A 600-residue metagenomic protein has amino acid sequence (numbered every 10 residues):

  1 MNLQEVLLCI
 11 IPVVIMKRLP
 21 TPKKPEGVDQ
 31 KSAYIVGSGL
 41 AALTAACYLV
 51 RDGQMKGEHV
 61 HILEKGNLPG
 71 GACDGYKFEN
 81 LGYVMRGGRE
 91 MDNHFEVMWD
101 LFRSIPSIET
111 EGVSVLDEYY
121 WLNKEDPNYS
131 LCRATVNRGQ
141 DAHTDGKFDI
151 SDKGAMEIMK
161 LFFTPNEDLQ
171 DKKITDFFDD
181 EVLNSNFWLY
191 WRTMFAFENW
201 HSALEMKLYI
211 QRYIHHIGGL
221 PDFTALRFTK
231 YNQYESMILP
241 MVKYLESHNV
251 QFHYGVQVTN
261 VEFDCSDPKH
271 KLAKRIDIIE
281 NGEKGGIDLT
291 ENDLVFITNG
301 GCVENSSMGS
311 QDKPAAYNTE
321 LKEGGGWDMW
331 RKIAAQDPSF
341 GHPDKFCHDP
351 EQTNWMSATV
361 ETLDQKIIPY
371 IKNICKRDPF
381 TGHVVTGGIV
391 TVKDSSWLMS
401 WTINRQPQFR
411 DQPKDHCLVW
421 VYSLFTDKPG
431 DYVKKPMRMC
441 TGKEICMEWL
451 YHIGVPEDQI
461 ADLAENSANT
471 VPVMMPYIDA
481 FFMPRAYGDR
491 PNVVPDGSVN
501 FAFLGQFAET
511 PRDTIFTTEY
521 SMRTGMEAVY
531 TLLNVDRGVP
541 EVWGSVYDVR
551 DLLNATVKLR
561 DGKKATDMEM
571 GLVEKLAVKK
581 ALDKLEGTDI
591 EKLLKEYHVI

Functional and structural regions predicted by a protein language model:
N2-A33, R51-G57, L559-T566, L572-I600: Extreme N-terminal leader/targeting segments of oxidoreductases
G37-G39: Glycine-rich Rossmann-fold phosphate-binding loop(s) that bind the pyrophosphate of adenine dinucleotide cofactors
A42: N-terminal Rossmann-fold NAD(P) dinucleotide-binding loop
V50-Y76: Glycine-rich FAD pyrophosphate-binding loop
N80-W121: Conserved FAD-binding subdomain of flavin-dependent enzymes
I108-H215, R227-F228: Rossmann-like flavin
R212-L294, N299: Helical element adjacent to the flavin cofactor pocket in flavoenzyme catalytic cores
I214-T229, D288, N292-L294, N299-T524 (+1 more regions): C-terminal segments that line or cap access tunnels to active or ligand-binding sites in enzymes and enzyme-associated
